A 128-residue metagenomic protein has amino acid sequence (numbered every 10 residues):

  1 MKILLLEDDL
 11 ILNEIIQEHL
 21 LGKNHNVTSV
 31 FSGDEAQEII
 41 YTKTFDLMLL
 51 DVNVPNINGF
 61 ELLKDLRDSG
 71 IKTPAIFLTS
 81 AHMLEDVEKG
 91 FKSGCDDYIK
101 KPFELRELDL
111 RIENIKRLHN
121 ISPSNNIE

Functional and structural regions predicted by a protein language model:
K2, K116-E128: Short, Lys/Arg-enriched segments at the junction into DNA-binding effector domains of transcriptional regulators
D9-T28: Two-component/phosphorelay signaling modules centered on CheY-like receiver
S29-L47: Acidic, metal-coordinating helix/loop segments flanking the phosphotransfer/catalytic sites of two-component signaling
S32, N58-E61: Acidic catalytic/metal-coordinating carboxylates
D51, T79: Active-site residues of response regulator receiver
P55, M83, K101: The feature encodes the CheY-like receiver
F103-E113: C-terminal output helix
